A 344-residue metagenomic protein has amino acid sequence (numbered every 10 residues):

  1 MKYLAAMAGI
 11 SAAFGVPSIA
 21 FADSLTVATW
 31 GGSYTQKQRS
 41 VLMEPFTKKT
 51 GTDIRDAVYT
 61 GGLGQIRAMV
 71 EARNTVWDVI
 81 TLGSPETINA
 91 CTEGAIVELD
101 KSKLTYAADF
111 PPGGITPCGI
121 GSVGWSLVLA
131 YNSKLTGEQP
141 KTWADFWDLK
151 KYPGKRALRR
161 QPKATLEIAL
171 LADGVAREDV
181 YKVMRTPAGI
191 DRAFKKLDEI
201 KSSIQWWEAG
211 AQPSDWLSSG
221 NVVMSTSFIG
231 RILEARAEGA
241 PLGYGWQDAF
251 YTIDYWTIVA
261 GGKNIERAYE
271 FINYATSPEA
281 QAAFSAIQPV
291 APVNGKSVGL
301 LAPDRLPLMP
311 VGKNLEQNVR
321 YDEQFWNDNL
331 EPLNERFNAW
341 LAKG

Functional and structural regions predicted by a protein language model:
V16-A22: Sec/Tat signal peptide C-region and signal peptidase I cleavage site
D23-A90: Early extracytoplasmic/lumenal segment of secretory-pathway proteins
G32-K37, T75-W77, L82-S218: Extracytoplasmic ligand-binding site segments that recognize negatively charged/polar headgroups
T87-N89, M224-P241: A ligand-binding cleft/hinge motif common to bilobed small-molecule-binding domains
D109, W125-L127, I190-E199, R236-G262 (+1 more regions): Periplasmic-binding protein-like
S126-L135, L170-A172, I253-I265, A283-A286: A bilobed periplasmic-binding-protein/Venus flytrap-type ligand-binding module shared by bacterial periplasmic
V259-N318: Mature extracytoplasmic/periplasmic domains
L315-G344: Conserved C-terminal helix/tail region of periplasmic/extracytoplasmic solute-binding proteins
